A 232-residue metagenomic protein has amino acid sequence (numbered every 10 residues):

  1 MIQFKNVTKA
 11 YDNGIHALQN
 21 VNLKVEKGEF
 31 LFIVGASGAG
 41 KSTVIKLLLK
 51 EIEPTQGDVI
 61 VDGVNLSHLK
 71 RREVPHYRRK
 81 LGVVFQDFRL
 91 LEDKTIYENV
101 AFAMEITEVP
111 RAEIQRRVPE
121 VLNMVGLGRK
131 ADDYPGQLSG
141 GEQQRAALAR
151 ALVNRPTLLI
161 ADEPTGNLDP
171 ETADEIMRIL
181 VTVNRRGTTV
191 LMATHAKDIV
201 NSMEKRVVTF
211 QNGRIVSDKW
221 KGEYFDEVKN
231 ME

Functional and structural regions predicted by a protein language model:
L49: Helix-to-loop junction immediately C-terminal to a conserved catalytic motif
G57-N65, Y77: Conserved ABC transporter NBD signature motif
K94-A101: Short coil-to-helix segment of the ABC ATPase nucleotide-binding domain corresponding to the Q-loop/switch region
D133-L138, E142-Q144: Conserved ABC ATPase signature
V153-T157: A short, proline-enriched helix->beta-strand linker immediately N-terminal to the Walker B motif in ABC-type P-loop
L159-D162: Catalytic Walker B motif of ABC-type/P-loop ATPase nucleotide-binding domains
P170-T172: Helix N-cap at the start of a conserved alpha-helix in ABC-type nucleotide-binding domains
